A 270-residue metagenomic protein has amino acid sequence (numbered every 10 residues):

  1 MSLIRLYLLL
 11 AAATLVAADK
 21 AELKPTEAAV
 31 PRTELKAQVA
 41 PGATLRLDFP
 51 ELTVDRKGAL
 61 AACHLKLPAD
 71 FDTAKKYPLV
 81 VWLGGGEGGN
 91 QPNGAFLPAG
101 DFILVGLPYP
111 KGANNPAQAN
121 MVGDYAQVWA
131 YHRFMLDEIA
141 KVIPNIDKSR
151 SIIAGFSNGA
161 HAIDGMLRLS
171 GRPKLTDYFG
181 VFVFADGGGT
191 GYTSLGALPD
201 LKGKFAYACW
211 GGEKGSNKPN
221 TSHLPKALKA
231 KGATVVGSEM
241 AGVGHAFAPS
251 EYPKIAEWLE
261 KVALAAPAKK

Functional and structural regions predicted by a protein language model:
A18-Y77, N158, K226, V236 (+1 more regions): A domain-start/cap signature at the N-terminus of enzymes
A74-G86: Short beta-strand element of the alpha/beta-hydrolase
G86, S157-H161: Active-site loop->helix "elbow" adjoining a glycine-rich segment at hydrolase catalytic centers
P98, I103-A130: Cap/lid segment of the alpha/beta-hydrolase catalytic domain
M121-N145, G165: Alpha/beta-hydrolase active-site loop
N145-S157: Alpha/beta-hydrolase fold nucleophile elbow
A160-P173: Short glycine-enriched nucleophile-adjacent loop and the immediately C-terminal alpha-helix near the catalytic center
T176-A256, E260: The feature captures the conserved acid-bearing segment of alpha/beta-hydrolase catalytic domains
